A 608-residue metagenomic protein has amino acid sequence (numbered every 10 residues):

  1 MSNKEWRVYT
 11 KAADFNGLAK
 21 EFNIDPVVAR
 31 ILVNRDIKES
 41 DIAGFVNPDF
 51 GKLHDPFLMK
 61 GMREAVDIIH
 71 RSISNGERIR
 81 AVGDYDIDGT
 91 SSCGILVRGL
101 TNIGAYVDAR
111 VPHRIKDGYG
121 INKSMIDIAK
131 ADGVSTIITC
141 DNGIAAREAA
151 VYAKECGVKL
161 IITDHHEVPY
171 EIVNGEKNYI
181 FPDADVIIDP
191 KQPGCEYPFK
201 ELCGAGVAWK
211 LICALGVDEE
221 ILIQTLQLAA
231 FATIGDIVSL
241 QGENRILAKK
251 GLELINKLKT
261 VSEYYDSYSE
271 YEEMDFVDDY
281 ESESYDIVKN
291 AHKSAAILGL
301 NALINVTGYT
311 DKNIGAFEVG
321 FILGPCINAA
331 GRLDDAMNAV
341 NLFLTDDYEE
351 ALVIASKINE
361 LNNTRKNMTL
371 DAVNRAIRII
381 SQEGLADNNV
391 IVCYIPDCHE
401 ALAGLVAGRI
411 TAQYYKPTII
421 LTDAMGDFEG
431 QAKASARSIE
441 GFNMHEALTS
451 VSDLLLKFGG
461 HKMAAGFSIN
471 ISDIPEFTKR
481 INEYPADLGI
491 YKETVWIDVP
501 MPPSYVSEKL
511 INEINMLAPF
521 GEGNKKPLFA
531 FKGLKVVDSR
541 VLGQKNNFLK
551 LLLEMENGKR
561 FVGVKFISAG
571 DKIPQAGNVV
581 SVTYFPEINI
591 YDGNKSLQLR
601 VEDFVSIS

Functional and structural regions predicted by a protein language model:
S2, R7-T136, C156, N174-K177 (+4 more regions): Hydrophobic helix-and-loop "lid/oligomerization" segment in the mid-to-C-terminal part of catalytic domains
A13-N16, K116, P193-E196, S504-V506 (+1 more regions): A short acidic, often aromatic-flanked loop/helix-cap motif at beta-alpha or helix-coil junctions that lines enzyme
R71-E77, G242, I246, Y348-Y394 (+2 more regions): Mid-to-C-terminal polyanion-binding domains and interfaces
D127-A205, W209-A214, Q241: Active-site cavity-forming subdomains of large catalytic enzyme subunits
E148-Y152, V406-R409, E513: A short acidic, amphipathic alpha-helical/loop segment
H165-H166, H399, H461, F548: Histidine-centered active-site/metal-ligand motif
G206, G404, G408, V582: Short alpha-helical basic/polar micro-motif
L215-G216, P485: Short, hydrophobic alpha-helical segments
